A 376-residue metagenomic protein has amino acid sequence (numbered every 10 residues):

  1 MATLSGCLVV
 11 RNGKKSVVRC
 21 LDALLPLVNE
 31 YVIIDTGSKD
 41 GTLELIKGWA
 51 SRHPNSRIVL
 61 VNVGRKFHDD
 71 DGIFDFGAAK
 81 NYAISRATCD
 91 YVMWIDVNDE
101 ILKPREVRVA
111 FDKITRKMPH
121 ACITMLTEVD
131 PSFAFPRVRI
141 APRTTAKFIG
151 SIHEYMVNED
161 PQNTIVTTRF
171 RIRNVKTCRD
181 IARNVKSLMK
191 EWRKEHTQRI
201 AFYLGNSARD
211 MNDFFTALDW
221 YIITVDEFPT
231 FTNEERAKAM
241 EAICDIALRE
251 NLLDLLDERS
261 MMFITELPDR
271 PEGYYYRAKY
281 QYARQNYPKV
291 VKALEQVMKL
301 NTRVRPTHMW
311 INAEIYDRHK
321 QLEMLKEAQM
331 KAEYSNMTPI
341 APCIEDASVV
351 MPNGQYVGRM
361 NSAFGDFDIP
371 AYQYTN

Functional and structural regions predicted by a protein language model:
C7-E30: Short, well-formed alpha-helical segments that are part of the catalytic scaffolds of diverse glycosyltransferases
A23, I33-I46, G64-F67, D96-D99: A conserved acidic beta->alpha catalytic loop
L45-T88: Active-site-proximal specificity loops/subdomain of glycosyltransferases
F74-I84, Y91, E100-D219, P229: Catalytic-site signature of metal-activated, phosphate-bearing donor transferases, centered on the GT-A/GT-A-like
M211, E250, R284, K331-A332: Structural motif corresponding to the intra-repeat A-B loop/turn of tetratricopeptide repeats
